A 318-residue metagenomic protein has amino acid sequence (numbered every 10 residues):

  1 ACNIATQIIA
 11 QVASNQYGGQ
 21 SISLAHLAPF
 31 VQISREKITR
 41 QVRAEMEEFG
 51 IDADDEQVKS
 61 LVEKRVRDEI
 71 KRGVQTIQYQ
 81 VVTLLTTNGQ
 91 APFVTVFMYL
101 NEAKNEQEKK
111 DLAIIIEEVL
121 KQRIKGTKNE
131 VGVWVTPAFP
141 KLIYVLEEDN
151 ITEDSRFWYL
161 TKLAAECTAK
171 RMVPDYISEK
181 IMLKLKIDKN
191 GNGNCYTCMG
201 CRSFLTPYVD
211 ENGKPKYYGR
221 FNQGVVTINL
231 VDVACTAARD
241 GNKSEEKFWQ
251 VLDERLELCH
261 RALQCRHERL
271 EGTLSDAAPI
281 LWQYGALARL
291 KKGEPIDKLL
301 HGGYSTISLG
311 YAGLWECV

Functional and structural regions predicted by a protein language model:
A1-G303: Conserved catalytic cores of very large enzyme subunits
M98, I307-V318: Contiguous, well-ordered alpha-helical segments that form the cores/surfaces of helical PPI scaffolds
